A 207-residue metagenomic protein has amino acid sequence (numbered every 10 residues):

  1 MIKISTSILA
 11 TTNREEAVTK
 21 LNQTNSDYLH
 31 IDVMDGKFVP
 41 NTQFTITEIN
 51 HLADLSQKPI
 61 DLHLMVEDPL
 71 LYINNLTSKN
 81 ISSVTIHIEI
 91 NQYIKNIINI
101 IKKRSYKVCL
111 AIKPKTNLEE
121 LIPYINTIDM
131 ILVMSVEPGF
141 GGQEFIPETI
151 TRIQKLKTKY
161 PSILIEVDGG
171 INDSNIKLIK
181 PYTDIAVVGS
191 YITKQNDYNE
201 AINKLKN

Functional and structural regions predicted by a protein language model:
K3-I8, L29-I31, I60-L64, S82-I86 (+4 more regions): Hydrophobic faces of well-ordered beta-strands that scaffold small-molecule active sites in alpha/beta enzyme cores
R14-L21, D68-S78, T116-N126, I171-A186: Catalytic cores of alpha/beta
E15-L21, I46-N50, I73, K95-I98 (+4 more regions): Generic structural signal for well-ordered alpha-helices, preferentially at hydrophobic/aromatic core positions
L21, D32, L76, I131 (+4 more regions): Conserved, mostly hydrophobic/aromatic
H30-I100: N-terminal active-site wall of soluble small-molecule enzyme domains
D35-Q43, T47, P114, I122-Q154 (+2 more regions): Glycine/Thr-rich beta-alpha phosphate-binding loop at enzyme active sites
T42-L62, I100-A111, T149-G169, L205: Alpha-helix-loop-beta-strand connector modules within alpha/beta enzyme cores
V84-Q92, L132-G142, Y182-I202: Glycine-rich phosphate-binding active-site loops on the catalytic face of alpha/beta enzymes
